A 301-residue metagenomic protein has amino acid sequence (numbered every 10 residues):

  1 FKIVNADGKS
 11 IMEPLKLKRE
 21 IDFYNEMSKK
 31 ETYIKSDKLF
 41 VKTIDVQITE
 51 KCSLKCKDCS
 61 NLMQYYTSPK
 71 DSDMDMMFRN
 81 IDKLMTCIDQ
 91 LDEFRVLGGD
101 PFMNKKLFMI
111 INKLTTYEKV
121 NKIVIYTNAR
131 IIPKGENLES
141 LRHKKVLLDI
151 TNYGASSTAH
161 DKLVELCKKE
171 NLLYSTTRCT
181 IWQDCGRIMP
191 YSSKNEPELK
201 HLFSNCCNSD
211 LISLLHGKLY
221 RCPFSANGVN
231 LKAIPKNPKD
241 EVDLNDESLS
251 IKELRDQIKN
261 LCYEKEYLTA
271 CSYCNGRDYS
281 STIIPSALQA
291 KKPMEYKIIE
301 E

Functional and structural regions predicted by a protein language model:
F1-I3, P190-E301: Accessory C-terminal segments flanking Radical SAM cores
F1-L17: Boundary detector for helix-to-coil junctions that initiate low-complexity/charged tails
E13-I125, I132, E295-E301: Conserved alpha-helical substructure of the radical SAM core
E20-V41, I181-P190, I234-Q257: Short, charged low-complexity linear segments at domain edges
V41, M74, F78, L107 (+4 more regions): A structural signal for well-ordered alpha-helical scaffolds and beta->alpha junctions
T86-D89, L141-H143, K265: Flexible, charged surface loops at secondary-structure boundaries
N104-S225, N230-L231: Conserved AdoMet/S-adenosylmethionine-binding subsite of the radical SAM
